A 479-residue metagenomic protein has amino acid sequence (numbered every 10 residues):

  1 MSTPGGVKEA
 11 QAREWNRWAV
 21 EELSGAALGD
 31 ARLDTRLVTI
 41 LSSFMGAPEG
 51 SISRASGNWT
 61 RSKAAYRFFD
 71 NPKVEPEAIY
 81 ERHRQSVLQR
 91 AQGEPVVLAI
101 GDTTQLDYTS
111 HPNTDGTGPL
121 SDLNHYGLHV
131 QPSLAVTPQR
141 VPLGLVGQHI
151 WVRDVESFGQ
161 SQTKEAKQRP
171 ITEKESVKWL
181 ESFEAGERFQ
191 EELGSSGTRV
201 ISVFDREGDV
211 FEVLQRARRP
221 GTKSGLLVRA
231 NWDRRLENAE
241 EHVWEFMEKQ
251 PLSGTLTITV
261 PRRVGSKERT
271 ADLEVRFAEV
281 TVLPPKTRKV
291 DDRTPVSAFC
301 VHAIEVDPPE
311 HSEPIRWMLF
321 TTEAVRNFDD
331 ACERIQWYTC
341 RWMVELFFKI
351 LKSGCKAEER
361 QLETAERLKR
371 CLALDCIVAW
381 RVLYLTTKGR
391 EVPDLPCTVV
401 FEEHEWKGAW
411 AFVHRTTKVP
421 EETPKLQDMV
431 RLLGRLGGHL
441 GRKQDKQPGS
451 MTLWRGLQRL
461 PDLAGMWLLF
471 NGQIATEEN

Functional and structural regions predicted by a protein language model:
S2-T114, D122-H129, L134-N479: Single, function-defining residue in the core of a domain
